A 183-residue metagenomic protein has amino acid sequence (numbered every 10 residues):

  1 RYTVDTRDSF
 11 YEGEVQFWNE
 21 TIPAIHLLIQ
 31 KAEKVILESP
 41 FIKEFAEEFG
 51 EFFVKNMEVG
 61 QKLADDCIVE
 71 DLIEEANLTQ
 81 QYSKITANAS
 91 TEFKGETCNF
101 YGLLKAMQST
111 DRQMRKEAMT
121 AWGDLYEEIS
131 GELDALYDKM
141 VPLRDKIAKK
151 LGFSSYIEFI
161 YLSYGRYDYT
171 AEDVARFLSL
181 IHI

Functional and structural regions predicted by a protein language model:
R1-A175: A well-structured
L178: Post-HExxH zinc-binding segment in Zn-dependent metallohydrolases
I181-I183: Conserved small/polar residues in nucleotide/adenosyl-binding loops
